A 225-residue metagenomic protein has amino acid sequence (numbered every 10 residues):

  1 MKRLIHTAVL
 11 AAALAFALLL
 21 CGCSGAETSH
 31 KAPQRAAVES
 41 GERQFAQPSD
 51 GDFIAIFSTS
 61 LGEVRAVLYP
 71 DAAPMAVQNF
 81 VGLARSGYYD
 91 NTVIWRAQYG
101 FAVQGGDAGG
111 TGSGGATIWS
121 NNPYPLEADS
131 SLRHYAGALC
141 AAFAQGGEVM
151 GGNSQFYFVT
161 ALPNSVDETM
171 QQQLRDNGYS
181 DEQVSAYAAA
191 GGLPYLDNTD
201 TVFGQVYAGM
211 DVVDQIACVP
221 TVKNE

Functional and structural regions predicted by a protein language model:
R3-G25: Sec-dependent N-terminal signal peptides of Gram-positive bacterial secreted proteins and lipoproteins
L14, G22-E225: Cyclophilin-like peptidyl-prolyl cis-trans isomerases
